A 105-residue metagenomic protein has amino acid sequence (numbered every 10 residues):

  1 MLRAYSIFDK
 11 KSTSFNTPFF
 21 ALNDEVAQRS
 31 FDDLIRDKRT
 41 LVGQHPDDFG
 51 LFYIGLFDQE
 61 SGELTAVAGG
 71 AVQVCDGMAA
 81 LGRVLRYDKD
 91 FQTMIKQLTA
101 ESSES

Functional and structural regions predicted by a protein language model:
M1-F15: Short aromatic-glycine-(Arg/Gly/Cys) micro-motifs in beta-strand/loop hairpins
S6-F8, F20, L51-F52: Conserved short hydrophobic patches within well-ordered secondary structure
K10-K11, E25, E60: Short, ordered coil/turn segments that flank beta-strands lining enzyme active or ligand-binding pockets
S14-N23: A short, exposed loop/beta-hairpin motif centered on an aromatic-Gly-Thr core
N23-R39, G43: A short, charged, amphipathic alpha-helix used as a generic interaction element across diverse proteins
R36-S105: Short, mixed-charge low-complexity intrinsically disordered segments
